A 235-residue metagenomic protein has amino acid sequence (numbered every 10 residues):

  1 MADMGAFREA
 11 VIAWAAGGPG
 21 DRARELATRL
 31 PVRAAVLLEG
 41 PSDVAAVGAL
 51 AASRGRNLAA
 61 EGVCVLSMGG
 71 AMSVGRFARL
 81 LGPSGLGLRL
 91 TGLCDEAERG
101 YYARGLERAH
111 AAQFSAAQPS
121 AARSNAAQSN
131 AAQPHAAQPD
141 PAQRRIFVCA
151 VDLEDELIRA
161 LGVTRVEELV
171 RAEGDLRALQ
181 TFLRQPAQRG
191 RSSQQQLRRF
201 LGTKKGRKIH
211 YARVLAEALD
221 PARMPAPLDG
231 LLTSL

Functional and structural regions predicted by a protein language model:
M1-T91: RecA-like P-loop NTPase motor core
D43, S73, E98-G100, L153 (+1 more regions): Short phosphate-engaging motifs
A59-A71, E96, D140-E156: Conserved beta-strand -> loop -> alpha-helix junction used to position metal-binding or nucleic-acid-contacting
L80, E156, A160, L169 (+5 more regions): Residues that form generic nucleotide/phosphate-binding pockets
R89-Y101, L106: N-terminal segment of the mature folded domain
Y102, E107-S115, A137-S193: Activity-critical C-terminal alpha-helical subdomain
A112-P139: Long, intrinsically disordered low-complexity tandem-repeat segments
S193-L235: Charged phosphate-binding loop/patch that engages nucleotide di/tri-phosphates or the phosphate backbone of nucleic
